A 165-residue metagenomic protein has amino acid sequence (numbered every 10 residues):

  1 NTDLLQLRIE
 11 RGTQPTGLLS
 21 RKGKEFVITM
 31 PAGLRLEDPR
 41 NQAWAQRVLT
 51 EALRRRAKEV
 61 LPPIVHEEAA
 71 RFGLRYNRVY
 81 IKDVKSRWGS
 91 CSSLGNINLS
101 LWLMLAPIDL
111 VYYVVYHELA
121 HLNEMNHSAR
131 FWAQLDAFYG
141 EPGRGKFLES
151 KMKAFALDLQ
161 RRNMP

Functional and structural regions predicted by a protein language model:
N1-Y112, L122-P165: Active-site-proximal or metal-binding-adjacent scaffold patches in catalytic folds
V115: Walker B beta-strand of ABC/ABC-like P-loop ATPase nucleotide-binding domains, specifically the conserved hydrophobic
E118: Walker B catalytic acidic pair
